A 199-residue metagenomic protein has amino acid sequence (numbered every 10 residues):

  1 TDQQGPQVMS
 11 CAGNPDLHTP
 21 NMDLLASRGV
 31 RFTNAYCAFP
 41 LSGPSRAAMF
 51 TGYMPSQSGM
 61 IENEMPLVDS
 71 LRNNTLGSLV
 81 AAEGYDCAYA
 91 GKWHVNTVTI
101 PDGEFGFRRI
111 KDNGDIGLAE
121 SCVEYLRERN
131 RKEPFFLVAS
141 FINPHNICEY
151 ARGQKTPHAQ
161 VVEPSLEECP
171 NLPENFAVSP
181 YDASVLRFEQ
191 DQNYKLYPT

Functional and structural regions predicted by a protein language model:
D2-Q3, D23, S27, K92: Acidic active-site catalytic centers that drive phospho-/nucleotidyl reactions and related ester hydrolyses
Q3-D16, R129-R131, F141-T199: Active-site-proximal cap/lid insertion segments
P6-Q7, D23, T33, N96: Nucleotide phosphate-binding site architecture
M9, F32-A35, M60, L67 (+1 more regions): Short clusters of hydrophobic/aromatic residues that line enzyme substrate/ligand-binding pockets
M9-G13, C37, E64, I110: Conserved short-loop catalytic and cofactor-binding motifs
A12-G13, N21, S45, M54 (+5 more regions): Solvent-exposed, flexible loop/coil residues
A12-R46, G52-Q57, G84-C87: Short, structured active-site-proximal loop/turn typified by the sulfatase FGly-forming signature C/S-X-P-X-R
A48-L137, F141-S165: Catalytic-site neighborhoods of secreted/periplasmic enzymes that process anionic sulfate/phosphate groups
